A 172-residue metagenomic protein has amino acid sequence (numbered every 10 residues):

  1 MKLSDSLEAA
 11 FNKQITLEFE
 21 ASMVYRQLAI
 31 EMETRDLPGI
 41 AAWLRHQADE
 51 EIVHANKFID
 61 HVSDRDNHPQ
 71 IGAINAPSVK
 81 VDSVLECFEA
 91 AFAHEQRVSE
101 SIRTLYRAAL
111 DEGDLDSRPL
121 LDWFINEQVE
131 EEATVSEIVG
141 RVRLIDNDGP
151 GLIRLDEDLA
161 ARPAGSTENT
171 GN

Functional and structural regions predicted by a protein language model:
M1-N172: Iron-associated oxidoreductase/ferritin-like identity signal
